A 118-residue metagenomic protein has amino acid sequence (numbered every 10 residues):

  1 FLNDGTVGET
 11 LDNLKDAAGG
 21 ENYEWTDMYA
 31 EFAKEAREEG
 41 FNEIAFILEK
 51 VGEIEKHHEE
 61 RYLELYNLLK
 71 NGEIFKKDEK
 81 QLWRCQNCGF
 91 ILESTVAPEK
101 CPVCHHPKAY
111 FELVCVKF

Functional and structural regions predicted by a protein language model:
F1-F118: Non-heme di-metal
